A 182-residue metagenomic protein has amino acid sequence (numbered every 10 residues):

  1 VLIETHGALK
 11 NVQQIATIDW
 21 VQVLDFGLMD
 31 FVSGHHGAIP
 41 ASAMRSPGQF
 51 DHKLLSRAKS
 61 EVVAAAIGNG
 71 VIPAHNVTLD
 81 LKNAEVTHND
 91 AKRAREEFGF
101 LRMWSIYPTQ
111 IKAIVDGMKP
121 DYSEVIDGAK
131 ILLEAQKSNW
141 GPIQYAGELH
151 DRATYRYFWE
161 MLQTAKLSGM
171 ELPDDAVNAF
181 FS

Functional and structural regions predicted by a protein language model:
V1-S182: Expand to "…catalyze enediolate/carbanion chemistry for C-C bond making/breaking, isomerization, decarboxylation
